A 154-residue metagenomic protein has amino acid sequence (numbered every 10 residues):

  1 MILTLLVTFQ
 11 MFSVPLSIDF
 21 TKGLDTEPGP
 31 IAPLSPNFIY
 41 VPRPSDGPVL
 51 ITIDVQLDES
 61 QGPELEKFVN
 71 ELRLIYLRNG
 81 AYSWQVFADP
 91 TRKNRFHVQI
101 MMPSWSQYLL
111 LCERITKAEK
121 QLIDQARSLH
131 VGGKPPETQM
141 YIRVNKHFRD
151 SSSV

Functional and structural regions predicted by a protein language model:
M1-M11: Symmetry-related core transmembrane helices of the 12-TM Major Facilitator Superfamily/SLC fold
L6-T8, E64-V69: Ordered, small/hydrophobic-rich secondary-structure cores
V7, D19-L24, Y76-S83, M101-T138: An amphipathic, aromatic/His-enriched active-site/gating alpha helix that lines ligand/cofactor pockets
P15-I51, P63-K67, I115-K117, S128-V154: Intrinsic disorder in cytosolic terminal tails and internal cytosolic loops of multi-pass membrane transporters
D46, Q61-E64, I75-G80: ABC-type nucleotide-binding domain
P48-Q56, H97: Active-site-flanking beta-strand signature of metal-NTP-handling nucleotidyl enzymes and homologous cyclase-like
V55-Q61, M102-S106: Structural beta->alpha junctions
R73-H97: Short, glycine- and small/hydrophobic-rich beta-strand elements in well-ordered beta-sheets
